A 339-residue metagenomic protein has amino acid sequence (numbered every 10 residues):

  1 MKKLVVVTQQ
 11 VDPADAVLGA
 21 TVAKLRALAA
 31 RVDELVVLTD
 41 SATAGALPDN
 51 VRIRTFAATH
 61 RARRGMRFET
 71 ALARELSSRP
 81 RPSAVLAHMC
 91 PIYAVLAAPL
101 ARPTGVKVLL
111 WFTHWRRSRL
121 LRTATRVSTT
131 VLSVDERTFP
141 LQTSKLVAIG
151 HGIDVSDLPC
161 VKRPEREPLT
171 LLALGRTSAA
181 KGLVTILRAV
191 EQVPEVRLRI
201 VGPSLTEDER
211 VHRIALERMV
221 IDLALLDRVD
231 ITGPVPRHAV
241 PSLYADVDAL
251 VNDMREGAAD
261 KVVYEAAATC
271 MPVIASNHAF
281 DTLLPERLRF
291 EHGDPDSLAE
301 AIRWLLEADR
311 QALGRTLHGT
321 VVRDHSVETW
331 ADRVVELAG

Functional and structural regions predicted by a protein language model:
G19-R26, S178-Q192, V196, V211-H212: A conserved mid-protein helix/loop that constitutes part of the nucleotide-sugar donor-binding site
D40-A42, R197-A215: Glycosyltransferase donor-sugar binding loop
R54-A57, W115-S118, T125-C160: Donor nucleotide-sugar binding/catalytic pocket of nucleotide-sugar-dependent glycosyltransferases
R213-P234: Nucleotide-activated donor-binding/catalytic signature segment of Leloir-type glycosyltransferases, i.e., the conserved
P234-V235, S242-V247: Short alpha-helical donor nucleotide-sugar binding micro-motif in glycosyltransferases
A245-A258, M271: Acidic donor-binding loop of glycosyltransferase active sites
R287-D296, I302-D309: Conserved acidic donor-binding segment of nucleotide-sugar-dependent glycosyltransferases
E307-A338: A charged, aromatic-enriched C-terminal amphipathic alpha-helix characteristic of glycosyltransferases across folds
